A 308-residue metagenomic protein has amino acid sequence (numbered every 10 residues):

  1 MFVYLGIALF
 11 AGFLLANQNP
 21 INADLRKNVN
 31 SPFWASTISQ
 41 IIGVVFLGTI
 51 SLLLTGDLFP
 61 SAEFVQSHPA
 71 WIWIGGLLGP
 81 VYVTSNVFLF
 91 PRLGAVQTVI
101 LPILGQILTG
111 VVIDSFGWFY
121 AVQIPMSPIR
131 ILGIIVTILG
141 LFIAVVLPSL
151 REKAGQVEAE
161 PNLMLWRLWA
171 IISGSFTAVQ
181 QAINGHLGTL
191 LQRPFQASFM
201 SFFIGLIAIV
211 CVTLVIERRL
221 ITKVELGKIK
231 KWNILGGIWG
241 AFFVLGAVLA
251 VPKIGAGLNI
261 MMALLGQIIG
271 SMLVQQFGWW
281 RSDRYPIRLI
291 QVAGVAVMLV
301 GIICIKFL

Functional and structural regions predicted by a protein language model:
M1-F10, N17, D24-N28, F33-W71 (+9 more regions): Membrane-interface interhelical linkers
L9, F13, N17, V45 (+11 more regions): Hydrophobic/aromatic residues within the transmembrane alpha-helices of Major Facilitator Superfamily
N28-S31, S85-L101, T189-R193, G246-M262 (+1 more regions): Structural motif at transmembrane-helix junctions in multi-pass transporters
S36-F46, I103-V112, V136, L165-T177 (+2 more regions): Small-residue-rich segments of transmembrane alpha-helices in multi-pass membrane proteins, especially helix faces
L47-T55, G110-Q123, G174-I183, W239-P252 (+1 more regions): Hydrophobic alpha-helical transmembrane segments in multi-pass integral membrane proteins
W73-L93, I234-I254, C304: Specific transmembrane alpha-helical segments of multi-pass solute transporters/efflux pumps, especially DMT/EamA
P102, L108-P128, I269-L289: C-terminal transmembrane-helix exit sites in multi-pass transporters
M126-P148, I287-K306: Hydrophobic transmembrane alpha-helices of multi-pass small-molecule transport proteins
